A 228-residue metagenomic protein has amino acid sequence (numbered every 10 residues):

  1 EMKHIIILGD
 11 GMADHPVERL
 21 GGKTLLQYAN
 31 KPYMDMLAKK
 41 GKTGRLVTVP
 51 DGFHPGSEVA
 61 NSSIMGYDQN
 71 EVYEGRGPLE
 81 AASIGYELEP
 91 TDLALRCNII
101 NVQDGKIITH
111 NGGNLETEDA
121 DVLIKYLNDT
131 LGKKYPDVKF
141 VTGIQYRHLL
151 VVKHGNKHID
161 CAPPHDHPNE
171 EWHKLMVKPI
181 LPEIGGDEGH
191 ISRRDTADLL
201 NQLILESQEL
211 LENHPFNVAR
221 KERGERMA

Functional and structural regions predicted by a protein language model:
E1-K3, R96: A structure-centric signal for secondary-structure junctions around beta-strands
M2, L25-Y28, M36, Q202 (+2 more regions): Long alpha-helical, hydrophobic tracts
K3-H15, M36-L37, L203, V218-R223 (+1 more regions): Beta-strand elements within well-structured catalytic alpha/beta cores of enzymes that handle phosphate/sulfate esters
K3-I6, T43, L149: Beta-sheet entry/capping signal
A13-D137, Q145: Active-site nucleophile/metal-coordination loop of metallo-enzymes that catalyze phosphate/sulfate and related
N111-M227: Glycine-rich, mobile lid/loop segments that gate access to catalytic sites or pores
